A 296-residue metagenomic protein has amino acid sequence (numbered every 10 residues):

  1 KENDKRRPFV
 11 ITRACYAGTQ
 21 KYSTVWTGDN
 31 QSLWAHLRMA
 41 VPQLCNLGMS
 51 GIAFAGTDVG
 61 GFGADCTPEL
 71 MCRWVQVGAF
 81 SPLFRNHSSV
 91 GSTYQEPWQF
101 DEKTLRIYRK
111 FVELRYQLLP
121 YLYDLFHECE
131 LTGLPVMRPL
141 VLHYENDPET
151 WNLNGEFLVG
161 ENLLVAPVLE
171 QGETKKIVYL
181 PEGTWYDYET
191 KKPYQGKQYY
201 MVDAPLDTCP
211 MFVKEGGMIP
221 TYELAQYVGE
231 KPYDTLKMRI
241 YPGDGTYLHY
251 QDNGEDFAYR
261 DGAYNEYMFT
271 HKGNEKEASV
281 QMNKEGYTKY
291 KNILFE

Functional and structural regions predicted by a protein language model:
K1-D207, K214: Catalytic-domain carbohydrate-binding cleft regions of carbohydrate-active enzymes
T208-E296: Accessory, solvent-exposed terminal regions and/or long lumenal/extracellular loops of proteins
